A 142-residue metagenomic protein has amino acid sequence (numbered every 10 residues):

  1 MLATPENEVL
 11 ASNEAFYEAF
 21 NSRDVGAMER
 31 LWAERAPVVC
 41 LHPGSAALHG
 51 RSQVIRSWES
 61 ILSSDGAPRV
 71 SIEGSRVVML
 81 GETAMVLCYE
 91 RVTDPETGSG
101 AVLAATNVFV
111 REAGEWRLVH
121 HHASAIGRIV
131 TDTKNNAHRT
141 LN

Functional and structural regions predicted by a protein language model:
M1-A27, P37-N142: A beta-strand edge to alpha-helix "cap/lid" segment located at domain peripheries
A33: Helix-to-beta-strand junctions that scaffold the AdoMet/dcAdoMet cofactor pocket in Class I SAM-dependent enzymes
